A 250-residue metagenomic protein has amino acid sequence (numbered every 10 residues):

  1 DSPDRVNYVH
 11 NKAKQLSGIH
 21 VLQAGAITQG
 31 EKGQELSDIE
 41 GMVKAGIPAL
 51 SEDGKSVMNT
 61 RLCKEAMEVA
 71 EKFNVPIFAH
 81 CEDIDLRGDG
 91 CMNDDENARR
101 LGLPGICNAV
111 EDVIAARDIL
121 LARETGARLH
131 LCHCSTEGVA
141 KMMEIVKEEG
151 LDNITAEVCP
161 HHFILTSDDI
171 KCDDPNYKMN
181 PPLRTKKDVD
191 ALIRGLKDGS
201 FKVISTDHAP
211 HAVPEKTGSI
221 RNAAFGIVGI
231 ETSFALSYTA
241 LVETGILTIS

Functional and structural regions predicted by a protein language model:
D1-L86, G90: Divalent-metal coordination cores built from histidine and acidic residues
S2-R5, C63, D85-R99, I114 (+3 more regions): Histidine/acidic-residue-rich catalytic or RNA/ligand-binding cores of hydrolases and nuclease-related proteins
V9, A66, D118, M142-M143 (+1 more regions): Aromatic/hydrophobic pocket-lining residues that form π-stacking "cages" and hydrophobic walls in ligand
L22-E35, L101-A109, K178-M179: Active-site mouth loops of central-metabolism enzymes
T28-E31, G54-E68, H130-I145, M179-I193: Active-site glycine- and acidic-residue-rich loops that bind and position anionic ligands or nucleotide-like cofactors
K44-A49, E71-P76, N97-G102, T125 (+3 more regions): Glycine-enriched alpha-helix->loop->beta-strand junction motifs that scaffold or abut catalytic
E52-G138, V158, V203, H208-A212: Divalent metal-binding pocket/active-site signature
R100-R128, N176, K197-D198, V203 (+1 more regions): His/Asp/Glu-enriched, well-ordered alpha-helical/loop segment that forms or immediately abuts the divalent-metal
